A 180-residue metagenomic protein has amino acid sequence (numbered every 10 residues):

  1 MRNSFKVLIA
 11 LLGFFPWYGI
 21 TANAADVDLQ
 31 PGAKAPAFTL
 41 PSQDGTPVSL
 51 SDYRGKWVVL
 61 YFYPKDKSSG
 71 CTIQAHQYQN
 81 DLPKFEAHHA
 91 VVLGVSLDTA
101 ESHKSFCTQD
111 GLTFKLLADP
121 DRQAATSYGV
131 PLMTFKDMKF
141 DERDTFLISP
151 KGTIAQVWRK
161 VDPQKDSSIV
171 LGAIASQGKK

Functional and structural regions predicted by a protein language model:
F5-A37: N-proximal helix/coil linker or "cap" segments that precede and/or mark the start of modular domains
L29, F38-W57: A short beta-strand-turn-helix
A35-P36, W57, E142-D144: Short loop/turn microsegments at loop-to-beta-strand junctions
S51-T72: Short active-site neighborhood of thiol/selenol oxidoreductases, capturing the structured segment around
T72-L112, P120-A125: Structural microenvironment flanking redox-active thiols in thiol-disulfide oxidoreductases
L112-F114, L132-F135, F140-F146: Structural micro-motif
F140-K180: Thiol-/selenol-based redox modules, centered on thioredoxin-like and closely related oxidoreductase domains
